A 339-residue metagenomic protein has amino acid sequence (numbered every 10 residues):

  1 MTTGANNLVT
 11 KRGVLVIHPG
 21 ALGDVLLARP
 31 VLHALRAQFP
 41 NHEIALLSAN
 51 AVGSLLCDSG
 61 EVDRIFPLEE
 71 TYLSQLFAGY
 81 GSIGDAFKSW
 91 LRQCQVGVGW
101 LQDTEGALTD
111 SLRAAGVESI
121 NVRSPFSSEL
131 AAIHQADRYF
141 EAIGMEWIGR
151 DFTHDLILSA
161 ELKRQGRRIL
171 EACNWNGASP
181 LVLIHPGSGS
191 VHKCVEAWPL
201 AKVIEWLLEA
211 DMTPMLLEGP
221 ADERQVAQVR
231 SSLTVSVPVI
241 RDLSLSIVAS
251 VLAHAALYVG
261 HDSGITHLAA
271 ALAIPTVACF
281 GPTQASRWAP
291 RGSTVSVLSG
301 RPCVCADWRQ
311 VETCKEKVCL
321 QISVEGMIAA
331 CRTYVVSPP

Functional and structural regions predicted by a protein language model:
M1-P339: Catalytic machinery of carbohydrate-active enzymes, primarily nucleotide-sugar-dependent glycosyltransferases
